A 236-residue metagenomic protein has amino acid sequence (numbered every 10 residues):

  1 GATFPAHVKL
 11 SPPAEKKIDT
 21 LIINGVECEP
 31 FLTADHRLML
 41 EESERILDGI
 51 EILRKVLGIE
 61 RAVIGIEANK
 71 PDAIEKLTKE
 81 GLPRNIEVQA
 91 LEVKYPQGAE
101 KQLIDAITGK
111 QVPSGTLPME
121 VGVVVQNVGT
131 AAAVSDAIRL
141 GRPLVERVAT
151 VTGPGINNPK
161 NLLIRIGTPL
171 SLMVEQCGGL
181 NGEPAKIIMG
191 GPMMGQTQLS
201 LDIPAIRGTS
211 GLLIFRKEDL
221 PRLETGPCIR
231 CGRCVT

Functional and structural regions predicted by a protein language model:
G1-I23, L32: Hydrophobic alpha-helical hairpins/lids featuring a short glycine-rich hinge
T3, H7-V8, D35-L40, V56-I59 (+1 more regions): Metallocofactor- and cofactor-centric catalytic cores in central/energy metabolism, strongly enriched
L10-P12, I59-L170, Q176-N181: Hydrophobic alpha-helical positions that pack around
L21-D35, G155-I156: Gly-rich Lys/Arg/Thr-decorated short loops/hinges at beta-loop-alpha junctions or inter-strand turns that position
T33, Q196-T225: A structural-propensity feature for long, helix-poor, extended segments
L40-V56: Histidine-anchored nucleotide/phosphate-binding helix
E67-N69, G155, A185-L201: Short acidic beta-strand-loop surface patches of small beta-rich interaction domains
R222-T236: Cysteine-centered iron-sulfur cluster-binding motifs in ferredoxin-type domains/subunits of redox enzymes
